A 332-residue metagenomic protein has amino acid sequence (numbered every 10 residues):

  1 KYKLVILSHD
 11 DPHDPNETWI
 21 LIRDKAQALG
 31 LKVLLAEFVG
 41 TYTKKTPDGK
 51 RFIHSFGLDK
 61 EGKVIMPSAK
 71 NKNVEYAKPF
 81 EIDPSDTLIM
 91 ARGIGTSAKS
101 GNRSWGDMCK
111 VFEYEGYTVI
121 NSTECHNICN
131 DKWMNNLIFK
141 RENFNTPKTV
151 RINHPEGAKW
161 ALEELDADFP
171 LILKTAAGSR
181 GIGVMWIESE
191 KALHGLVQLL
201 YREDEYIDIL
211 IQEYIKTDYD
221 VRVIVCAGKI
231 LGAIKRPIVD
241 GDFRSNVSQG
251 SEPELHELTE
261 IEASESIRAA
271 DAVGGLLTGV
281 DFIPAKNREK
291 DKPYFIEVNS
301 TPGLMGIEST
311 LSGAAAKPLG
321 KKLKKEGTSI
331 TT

Functional and structural regions predicted by a protein language model:
K3, T87-L88, Y294: Structural motif
L4-S8, W19, C109, Y114-E115 (+3 more regions): Active-site nucleotide/adenylate-binding loops and adjacent lid/helix of ATP-dependent enzymes
D11-K148: Conserved N-proximal alpha/beta basic substrate-recognition cap immediately N-terminal to, or forming the N-lobe
I94-T96, A176-G178, T301: Short glycine-rich anion-binding loops that position phosphate/pyrophosphate groups of nucleotides and phosphorylated
L171, G232, T278, Y294-E297: Protein kinase-like catalytic core scaffold
I182-A269: Phosphate-binding site of ATP-dependent enzymes
D208, E213, F243-F295, K317 (+2 more regions): A long amphipathic alpha-helix within ATP-dependent nucleotide-binding catalytic cores
N299-L311: Glycine-rich phosphate/pyrophosphate-binding beta-alpha loops
